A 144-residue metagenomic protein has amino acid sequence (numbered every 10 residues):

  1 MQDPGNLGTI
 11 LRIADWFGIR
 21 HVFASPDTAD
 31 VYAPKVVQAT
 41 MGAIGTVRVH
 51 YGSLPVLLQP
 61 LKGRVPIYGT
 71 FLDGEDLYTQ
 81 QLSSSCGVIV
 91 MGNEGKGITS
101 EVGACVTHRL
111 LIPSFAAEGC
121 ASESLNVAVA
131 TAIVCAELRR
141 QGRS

Functional and structural regions predicted by a protein language model:
M1-G74: RNA substrate-binding interface of SAM-dependent RNA methyltransferases
I13-F17, T28-G45, S100-S144: Structured adenosyl-cofactor binding patch, chiefly the S-adenosyl-L-methionine
Y51, G92, A128: Active-site-adjacent beta-strand anchor residues
R64, G87-N93, T131-R140: Short flexible/disordered coil segments
Y68-S122: Active-site/ligand-binding-proximal alpha/beta "capping" segment
